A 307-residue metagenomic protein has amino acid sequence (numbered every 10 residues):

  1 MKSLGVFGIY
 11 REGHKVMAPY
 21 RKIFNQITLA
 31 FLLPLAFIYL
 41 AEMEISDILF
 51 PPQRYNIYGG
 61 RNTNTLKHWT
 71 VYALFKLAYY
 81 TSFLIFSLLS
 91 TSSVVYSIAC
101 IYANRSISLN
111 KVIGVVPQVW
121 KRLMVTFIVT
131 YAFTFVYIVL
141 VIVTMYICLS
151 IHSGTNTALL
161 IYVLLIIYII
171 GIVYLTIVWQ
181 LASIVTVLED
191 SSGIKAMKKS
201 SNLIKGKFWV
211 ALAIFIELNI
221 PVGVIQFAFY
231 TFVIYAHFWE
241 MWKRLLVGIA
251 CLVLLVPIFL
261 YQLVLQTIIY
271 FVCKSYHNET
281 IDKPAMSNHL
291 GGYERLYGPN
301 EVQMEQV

Functional and structural regions predicted by a protein language model:
M1-I27, P51: Signal-peptide-cleavage-adjacent N-terminal segments of secreted and extracellular proteins
M1-K2, E12, L33-A36, L40-N64 (+6 more regions): Juxtamembrane transition segments at transmembrane-helix termini in multipass membrane proteins
K15-L29, K121-M124, F208-A213: Membrane-interface helix starts
A18-P19, P117-Q118, N202, K274: Sec-exported extracytoplasmic/periplasmic mature domains
H68-K76: Extracellular TM2-ECL1-early TM3 structural module of rhodopsin-like
L77-T186, G193: Eukaryotic endomembrane system proteins
